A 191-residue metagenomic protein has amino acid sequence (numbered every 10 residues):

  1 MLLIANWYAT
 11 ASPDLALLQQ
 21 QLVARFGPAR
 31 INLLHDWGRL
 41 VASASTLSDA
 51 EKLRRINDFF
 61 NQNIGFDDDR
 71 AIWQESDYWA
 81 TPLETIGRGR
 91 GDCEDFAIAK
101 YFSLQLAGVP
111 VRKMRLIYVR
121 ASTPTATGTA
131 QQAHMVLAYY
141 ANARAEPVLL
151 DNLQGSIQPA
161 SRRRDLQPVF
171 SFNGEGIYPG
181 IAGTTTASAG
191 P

Functional and structural regions predicted by a protein language model:
M1-A5: Bacterial N-terminal signal peptides
N6-P191: A structural boundary/capping signal
